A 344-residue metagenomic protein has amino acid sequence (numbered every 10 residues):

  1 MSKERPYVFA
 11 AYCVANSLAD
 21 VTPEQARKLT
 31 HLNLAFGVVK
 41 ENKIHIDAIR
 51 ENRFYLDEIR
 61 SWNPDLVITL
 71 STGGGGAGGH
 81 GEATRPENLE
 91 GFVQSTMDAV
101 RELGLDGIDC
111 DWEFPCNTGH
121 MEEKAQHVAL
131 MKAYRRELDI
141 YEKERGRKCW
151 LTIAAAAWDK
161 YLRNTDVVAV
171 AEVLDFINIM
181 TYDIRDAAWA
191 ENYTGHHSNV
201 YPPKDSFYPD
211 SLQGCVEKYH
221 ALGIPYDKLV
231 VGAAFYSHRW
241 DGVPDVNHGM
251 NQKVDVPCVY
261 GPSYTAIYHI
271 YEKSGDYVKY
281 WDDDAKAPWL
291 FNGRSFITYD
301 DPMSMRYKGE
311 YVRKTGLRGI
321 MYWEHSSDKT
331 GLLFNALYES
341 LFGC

Functional and structural regions predicted by a protein language model:
S2-R101, A133, Q252, N335 (+1 more regions): Glycan-recognition patch characteristic of GH18 chitinases/ENGases and related GlcNAc/peptidoglycan-binding proteins
R5-Y7, K28-T30, P64-I68, G104-I108 (+4 more regions): Short, well-ordered coil/turn segments that N-cap beta-strands
C13-K28, T84-E102, D159-A169, L212-V216 (+1 more regions): Short, acidic/polar
Q25-A26, D166-D175, Y338-F342: Short, surface-exposed basic-aromatic patches at helix termini and helix-loop junctions that form
L32, L70, C110, Y134 (+4 more regions): Conserved, mostly hydrophobic/aromatic
E41-E51, Q94, D111-H269: Substrate-binding surface in catalytic domains of secreted glycosidases
D65, E122-L130, R136, I140-K143 (+3 more regions): Short acidic, glycine/proline-enriched helix-loop-strand junctions
T72, G195-S198, K228-Y311, L337-C344: Glycan-binding loop/region signatures in secreted carbohydrate-active enzymes
